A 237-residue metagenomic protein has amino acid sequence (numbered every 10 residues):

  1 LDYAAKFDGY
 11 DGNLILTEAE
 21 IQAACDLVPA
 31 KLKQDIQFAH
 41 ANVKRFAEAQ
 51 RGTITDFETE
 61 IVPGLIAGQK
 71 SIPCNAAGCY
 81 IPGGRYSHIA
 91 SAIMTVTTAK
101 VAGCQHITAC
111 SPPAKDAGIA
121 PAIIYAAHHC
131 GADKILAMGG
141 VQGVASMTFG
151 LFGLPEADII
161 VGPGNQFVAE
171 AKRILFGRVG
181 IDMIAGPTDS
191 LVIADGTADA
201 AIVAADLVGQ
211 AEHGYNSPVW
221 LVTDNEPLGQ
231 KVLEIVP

Functional and structural regions predicted by a protein language model:
L1-N75: N-terminal Rossmann-like NAD(P)+-binding subdomain of aldehyde/semialdehyde dehydrogenases
C25, P29-V43, K70, R85 (+12 more regions): Generic structural signal for well-ordered, non-membrane alpha-helical segments in soluble metabolic enzymes
R45, A120-G131, T148: N-terminal small/polar loop signature for handling phosphorylated ligands or for N-terminal nucleophile
F57-Y125: Conserved small-residue-rich beta-alpha loop and adjacent elements that most often cradle the phosphate/pyrophosphate
I81, S111, A194-D195, T223: Short, structured patches in soluble enzyme cores that scaffold and shape functional sites
A126-C130, I174, K231, I235: Alpha-helical structural signal in soluble globular domains
G131-W220: Conserved NAD(P)+-binding/catalytic subdomain of aldehyde/semialdehyde dehydrogenases
N216-P237: NAD(P)-dependent aldehyde/semialdehyde dehydrogenase
